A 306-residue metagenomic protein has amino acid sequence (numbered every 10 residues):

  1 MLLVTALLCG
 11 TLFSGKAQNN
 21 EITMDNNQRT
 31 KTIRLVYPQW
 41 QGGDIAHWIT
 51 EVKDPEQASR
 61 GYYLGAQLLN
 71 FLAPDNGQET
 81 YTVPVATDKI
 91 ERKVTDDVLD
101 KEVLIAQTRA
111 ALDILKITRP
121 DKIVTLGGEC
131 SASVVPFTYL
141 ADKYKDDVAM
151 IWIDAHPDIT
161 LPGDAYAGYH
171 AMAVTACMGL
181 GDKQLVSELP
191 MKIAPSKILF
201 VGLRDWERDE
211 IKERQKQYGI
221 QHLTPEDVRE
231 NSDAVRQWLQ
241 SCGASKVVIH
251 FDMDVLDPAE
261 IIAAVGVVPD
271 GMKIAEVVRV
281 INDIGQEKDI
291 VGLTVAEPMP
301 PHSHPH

Functional and structural regions predicted by a protein language model:
L2-G10: Bacterial N-terminal signal peptides
A17-N19: Boundary at the C-terminal end of the N-terminal hydrophobic targeting segment
I22-V124, P136-K145, Q217-H306: Catalytic cores of soluble, metal-dependent hydrolases
P38, G127-C130, A155, L203 (+1 more regions): Short, well-ordered beta-to-alpha junction loops that form the rim of enzyme active sites and present histidine/acidic
K116-S187, K197, E287-V291: Active-site histidine-anchored catalytic micro-motif
W152-A155, M178, F200-D205, T224-E226 (+1 more regions): Short, structured patches in soluble enzyme cores that scaffold and shape functional sites
G163-T175, E213-H222, G266-P269: Short, surface-exposed, charged loop/turn segments at secondary-structure junctions
W206-E213: Short, glycine/polar-rich helix-capping loops at beta-to-alpha or helix-loop-helix junctions that flank or form
